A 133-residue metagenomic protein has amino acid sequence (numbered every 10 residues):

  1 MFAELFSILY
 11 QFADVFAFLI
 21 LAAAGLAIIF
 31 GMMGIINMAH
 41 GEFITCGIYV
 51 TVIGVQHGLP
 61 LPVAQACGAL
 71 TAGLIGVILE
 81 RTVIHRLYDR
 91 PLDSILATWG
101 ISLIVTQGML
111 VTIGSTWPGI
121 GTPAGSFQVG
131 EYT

Functional and structural regions predicted by a protein language model:
M1-M33, A39-T133: Small-residue-rich transmembrane alpha-helical segments that form helix-helix packing/gating elements in polytopic
